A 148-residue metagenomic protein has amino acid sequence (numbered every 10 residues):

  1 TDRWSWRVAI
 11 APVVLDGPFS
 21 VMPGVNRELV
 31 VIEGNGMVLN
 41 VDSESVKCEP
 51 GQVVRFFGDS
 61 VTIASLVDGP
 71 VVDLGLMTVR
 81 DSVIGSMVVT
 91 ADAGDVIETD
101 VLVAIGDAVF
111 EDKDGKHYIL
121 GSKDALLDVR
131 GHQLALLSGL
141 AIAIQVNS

Functional and structural regions predicted by a protein language model:
T1-S148: Jelly-roll (double-stranded beta-helix
